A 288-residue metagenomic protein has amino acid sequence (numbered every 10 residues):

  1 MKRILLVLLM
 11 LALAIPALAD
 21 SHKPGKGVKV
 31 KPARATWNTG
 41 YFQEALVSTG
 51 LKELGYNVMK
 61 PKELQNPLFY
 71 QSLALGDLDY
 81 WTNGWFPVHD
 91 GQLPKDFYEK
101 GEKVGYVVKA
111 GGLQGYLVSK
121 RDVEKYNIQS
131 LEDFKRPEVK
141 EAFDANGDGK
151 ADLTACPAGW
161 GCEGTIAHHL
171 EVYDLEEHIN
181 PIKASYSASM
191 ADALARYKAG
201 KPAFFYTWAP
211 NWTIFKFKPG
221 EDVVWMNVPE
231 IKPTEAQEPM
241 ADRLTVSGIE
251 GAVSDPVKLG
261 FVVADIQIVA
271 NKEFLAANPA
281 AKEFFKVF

Functional and structural regions predicted by a protein language model:
K2-M10: Sec-dependent signal peptide recognition, specifically the positively charged N-region followed immediately by
M10-L18: Hydrophobic h-region of N-terminal signal peptides that target proteins for export in Gram-negative bacteria
P24-T39, Y56-K62, K150-T154, F285: Short, well-ordered beta-strand elements
W37-N38, Y56-Q71, P181-D192: Short helix-initiation/N-cap motifs at beta->coil->alpha
E44, L64-K100, D192, R196 (+1 more regions): Pocket-flanking alpha-helical
V47-G55, E141-I179: Ligand-binding cleft/hinge of the Venus flytrap
G101-A155: A conserved helix-loop-strand patch within extracytoplasmic ligand-binding domains of the periplasmic binding
E171-D174, I182-F288: Flexible, solvent-exposed loop/hinge segments that line or gate ligand/substrate-binding clefts
